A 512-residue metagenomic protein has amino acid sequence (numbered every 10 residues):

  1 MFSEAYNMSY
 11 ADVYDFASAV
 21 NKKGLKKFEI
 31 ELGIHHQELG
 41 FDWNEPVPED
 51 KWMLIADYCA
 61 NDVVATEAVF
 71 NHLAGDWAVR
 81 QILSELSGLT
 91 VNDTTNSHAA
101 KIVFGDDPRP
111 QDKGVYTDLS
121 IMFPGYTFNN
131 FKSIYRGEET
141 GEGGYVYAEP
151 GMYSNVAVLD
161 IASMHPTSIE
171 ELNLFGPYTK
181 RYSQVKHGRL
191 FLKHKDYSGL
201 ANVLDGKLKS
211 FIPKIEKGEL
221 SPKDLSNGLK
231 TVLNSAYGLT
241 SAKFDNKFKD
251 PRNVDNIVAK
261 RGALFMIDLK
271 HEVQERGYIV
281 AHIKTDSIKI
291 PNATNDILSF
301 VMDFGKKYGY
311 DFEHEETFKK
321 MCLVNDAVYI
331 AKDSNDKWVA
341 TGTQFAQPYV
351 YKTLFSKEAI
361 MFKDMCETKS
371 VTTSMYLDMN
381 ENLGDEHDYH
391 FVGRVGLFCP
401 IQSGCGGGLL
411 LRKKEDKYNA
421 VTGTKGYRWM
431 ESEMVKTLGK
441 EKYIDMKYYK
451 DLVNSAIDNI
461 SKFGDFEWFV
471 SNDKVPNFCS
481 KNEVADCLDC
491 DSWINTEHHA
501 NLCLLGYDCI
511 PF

Functional and structural regions predicted by a protein language model:
M1-V63: Active-site-proximal helix-loop-helix substrate-binding element of RNase H-like nuclease domains
A11-D12, E149-H165, D196-V203, K207 (+2 more regions): Conserved catalytic palm subdomain of right-hand nucleotidyl-transferase polymerases, strongest for RNA-directed enzymes
E49-D50, C59-S163, T167-E170, D224-E272 (+2 more regions): Common nucleic-acid-contacting/processivity interface regions adjacent to the catalytic cores of nucleic-acid enzymes
E49-M53, V146-Y153, L190-Y197, S210-E219 (+6 more regions): Glycine- and acidic
A162-Q184: Extended active-site and interfacial segments that coordinate phosphate-rich ligands in large catalytic machineries
Y182-N234: Conserved catalytic alpha/beta cores of large enzymes that bind or transform nucleotide phosphates and polynucleotides
S226, K230, A263, I267 (+3 more regions): C-terminal, non-catalytic extensions of nucleic-acid polymerases
L233, E275-P291: Catalytic palm active-site di-aspartate
